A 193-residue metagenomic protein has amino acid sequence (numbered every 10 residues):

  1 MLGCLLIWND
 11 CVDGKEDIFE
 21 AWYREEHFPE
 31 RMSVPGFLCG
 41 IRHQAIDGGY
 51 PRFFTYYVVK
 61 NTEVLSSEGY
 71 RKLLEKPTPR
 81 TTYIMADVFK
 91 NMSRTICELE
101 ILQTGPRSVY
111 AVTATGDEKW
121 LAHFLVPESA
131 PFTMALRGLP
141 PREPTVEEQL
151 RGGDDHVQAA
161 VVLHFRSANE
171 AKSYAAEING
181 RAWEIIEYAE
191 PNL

Functional and structural regions predicted by a protein language model:
M1-L193: Macromolecular interaction modules
